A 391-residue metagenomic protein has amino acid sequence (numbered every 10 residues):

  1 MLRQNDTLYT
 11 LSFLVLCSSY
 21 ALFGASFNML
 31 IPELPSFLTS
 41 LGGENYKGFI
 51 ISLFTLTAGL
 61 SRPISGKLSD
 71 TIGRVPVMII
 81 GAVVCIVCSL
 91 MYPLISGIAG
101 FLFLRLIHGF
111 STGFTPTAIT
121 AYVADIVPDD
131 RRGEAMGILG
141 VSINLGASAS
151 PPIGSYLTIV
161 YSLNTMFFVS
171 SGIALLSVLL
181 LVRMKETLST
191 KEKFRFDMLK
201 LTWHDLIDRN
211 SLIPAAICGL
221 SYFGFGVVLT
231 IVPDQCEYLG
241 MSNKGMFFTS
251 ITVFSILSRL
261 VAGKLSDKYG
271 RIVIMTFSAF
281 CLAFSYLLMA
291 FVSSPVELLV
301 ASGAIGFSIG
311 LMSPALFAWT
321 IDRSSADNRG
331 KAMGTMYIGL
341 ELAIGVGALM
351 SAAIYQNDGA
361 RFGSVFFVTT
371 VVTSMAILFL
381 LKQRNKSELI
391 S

Functional and structural regions predicted by a protein language model:
M1-Y9, E186-A215: Juxtamembrane intracellular "pre-TM" segments in multi-pass secondary transporters
Y9-F49, I213, Y222-Q235: Helix-loop boundary and gating motifs at the non-cytosolic
T55-P63, A147-S148, T252-I256, L260 (+1 more regions): Residue-level signature of mid-helix packing/kink "hotspots" within the transmembrane helices of 12-pass Major
R62-G73, R259-G270, Y355: Helix-to-loop junctions at the C-terminal end of transmembrane segments in multipass secondary transporters
V77-L90, V273-L287: Structural signature of the two symmetry-related core transmembrane helices
L106-S142: Cytoplasmic helix-loop-helix junction between adjacent transmembrane helices in 12-TM secondary transporters
I159-S171, A353-V371: A membrane-interface helix-boundary motif in multi-pass transporters
G172-T190, F379-Q383: C-terminal membrane-cytosol helix-exit motif in multi-pass small-molecule transporters
